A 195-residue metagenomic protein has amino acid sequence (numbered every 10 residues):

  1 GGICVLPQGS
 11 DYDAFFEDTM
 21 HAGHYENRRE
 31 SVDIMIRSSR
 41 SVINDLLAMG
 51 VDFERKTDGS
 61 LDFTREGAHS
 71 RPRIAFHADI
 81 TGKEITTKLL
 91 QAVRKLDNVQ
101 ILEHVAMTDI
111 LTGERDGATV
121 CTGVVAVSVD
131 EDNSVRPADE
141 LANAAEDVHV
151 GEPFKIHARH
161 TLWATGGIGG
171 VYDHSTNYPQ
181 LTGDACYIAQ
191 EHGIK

Functional and structural regions predicted by a protein language model:
G1-T122, V127-D147, A164, I168-V171: Conserved N-terminal/central alpha/beta ligand/cofactor-binding core
S31-I34, V150, N177, L181: Residues at the start of alpha-helices and the adjacent loop-to-helix junctions
R40, K83, K155-I156, P179-G183: Conserved structured core elements
K95-N98, K155-R159: Glycine-rich phosphate/diphosphate-binding loops that line cofactor/substrate pockets in enzymes
V135, V150-K155: Short, mixed charged/polar active-site loops that provide acid/base catalysis or chelate metal/phosphate cofactors
H160-K195: Glycine-rich loop(s) and the adjacent beta-strand/alpha-helix scaffold that form part
